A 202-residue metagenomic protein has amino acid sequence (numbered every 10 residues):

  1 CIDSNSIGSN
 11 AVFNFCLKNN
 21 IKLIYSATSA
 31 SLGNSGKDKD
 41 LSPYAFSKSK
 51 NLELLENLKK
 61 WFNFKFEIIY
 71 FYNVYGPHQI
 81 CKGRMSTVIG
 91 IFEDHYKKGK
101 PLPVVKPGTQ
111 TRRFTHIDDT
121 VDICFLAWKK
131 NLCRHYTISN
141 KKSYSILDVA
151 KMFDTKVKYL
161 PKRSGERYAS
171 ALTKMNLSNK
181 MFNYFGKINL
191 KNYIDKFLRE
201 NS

Functional and structural regions predicted by a protein language model:
D3, I7-Y44, E67: Conserved Rossmann-fold NAD(P)-dependent oxidoreductase catalytic core, especially the SDR/UDP-sugar
S9-N10, S49-E56, I89-E93, D122: Conserved active-site helix of classical SDR/Rossmann-fold NAD(P)-dependent CH-OH oxidoreductases
L23, A27-T28, L54-H78, P103 (+1 more regions): Conserved beta-loop-beta element that borders a ligand/cofactor-binding pocket
L41-Y44, Y72-S86, K106-I117: Glycine-rich "substrate-gating" loop/helix at the edge of Rossmann-like oxidoreductase active sites
V74, G90-P103, R112-Y136: Alpha-helical substrate-binding/gating segment
P107-T109, H135-Y136, Y144-A150, T155-K174: C-terminal "lid/loop" region of Rossmann-like NAD(P)-dependent oxidoreductases
T120, C124, I138, V149 (+1 more regions): Non-catalytic, hydrophobic alpha-helical segments
N183-S202: Amphipathic terminal alpha-helices
